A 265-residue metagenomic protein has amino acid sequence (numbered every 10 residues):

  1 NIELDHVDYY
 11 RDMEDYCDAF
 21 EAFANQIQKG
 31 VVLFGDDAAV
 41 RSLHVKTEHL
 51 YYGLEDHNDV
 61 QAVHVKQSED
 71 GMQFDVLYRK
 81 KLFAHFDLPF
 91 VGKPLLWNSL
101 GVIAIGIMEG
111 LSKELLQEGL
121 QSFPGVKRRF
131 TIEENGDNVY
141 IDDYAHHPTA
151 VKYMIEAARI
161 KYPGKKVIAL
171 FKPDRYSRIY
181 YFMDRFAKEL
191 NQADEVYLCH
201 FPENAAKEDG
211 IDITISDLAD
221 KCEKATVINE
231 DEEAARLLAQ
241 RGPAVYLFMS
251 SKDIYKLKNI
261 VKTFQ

Functional and structural regions predicted by a protein language model:
N1-Y140, S216-A225, L237-R241: Acidic, Mg2+-coordinating active-site environments of NTP-dependent enzymes
I2-D5, D37-A38, P173-R175, P202-N204 (+1 more regions): Short glycine-rich anion-binding loops that position phosphate/pyrophosphate groups of nucleotides and phosphorylated
V7-D15, R178-I179, K207-G210, Y255-N259: Glycine/threonine-rich flexible loop motifs
F23-Q28, H44, K161-Y162, K188-A193: Short, conserved loop/helix-junction motifs that constitute active-site signature segments in enzyme catalytic cores
G30-D36, I168-F171, A193-E203: Short internal beta-strands
D142-V151, D174-M183: Active-site glycine- and acidic-residue-rich loops that bind and position anionic ligands or nucleotide-like cofactors
A187-A244: C-terminal helical cap/extension that packs against the catalytic core of soluble nucleotide-cofactor enzymes
E233-Q265: A glycine-rich beta-strand to alpha-helix segment that forms a phosphate/ribose-binding loop at ligand/cofactor sites
